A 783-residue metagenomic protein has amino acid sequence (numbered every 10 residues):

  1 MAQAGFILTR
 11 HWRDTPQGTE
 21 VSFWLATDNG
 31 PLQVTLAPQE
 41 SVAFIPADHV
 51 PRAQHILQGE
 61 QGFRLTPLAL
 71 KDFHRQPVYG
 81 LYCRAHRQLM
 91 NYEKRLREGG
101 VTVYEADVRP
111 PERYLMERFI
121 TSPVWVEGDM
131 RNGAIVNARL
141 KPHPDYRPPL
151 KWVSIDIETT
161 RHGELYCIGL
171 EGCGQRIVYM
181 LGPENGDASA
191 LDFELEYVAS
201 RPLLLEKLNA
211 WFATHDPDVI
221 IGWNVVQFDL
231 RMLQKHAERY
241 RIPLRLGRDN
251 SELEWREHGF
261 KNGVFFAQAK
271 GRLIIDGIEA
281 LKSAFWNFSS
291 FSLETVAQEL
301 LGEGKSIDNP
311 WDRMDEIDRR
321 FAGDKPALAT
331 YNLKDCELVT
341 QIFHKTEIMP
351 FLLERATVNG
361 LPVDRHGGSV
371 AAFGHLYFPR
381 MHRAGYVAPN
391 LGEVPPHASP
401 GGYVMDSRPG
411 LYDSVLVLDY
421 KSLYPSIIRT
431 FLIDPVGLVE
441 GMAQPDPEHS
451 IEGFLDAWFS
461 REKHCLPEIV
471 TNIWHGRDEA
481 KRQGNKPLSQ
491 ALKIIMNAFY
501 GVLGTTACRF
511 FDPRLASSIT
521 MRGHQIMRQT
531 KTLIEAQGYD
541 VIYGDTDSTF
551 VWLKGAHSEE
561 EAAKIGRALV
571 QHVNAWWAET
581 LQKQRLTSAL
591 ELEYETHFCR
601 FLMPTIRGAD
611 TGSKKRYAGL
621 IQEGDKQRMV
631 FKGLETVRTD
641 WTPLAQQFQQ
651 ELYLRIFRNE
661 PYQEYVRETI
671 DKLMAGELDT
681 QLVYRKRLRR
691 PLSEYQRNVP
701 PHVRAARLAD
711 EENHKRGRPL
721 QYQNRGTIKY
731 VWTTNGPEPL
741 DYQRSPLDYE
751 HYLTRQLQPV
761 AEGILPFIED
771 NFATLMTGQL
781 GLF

Functional and structural regions predicted by a protein language model:
M1-D216, L333-K334, L338-T357, L361-G401 (+5 more regions): DnaQ-like (DEDDh/DEDDy) 3′-5′ exonuclease domain used for proofreading and 3′-end trimming on nucleic acids
R13-T27, P31-Q33, L150, F343 (+9 more regions): DNA-dependent DNA polymerase catalytic subunits
I155, S189-E194, T214-V219, I278-E279 (+7 more regions): Glycine- and acidic
P183-N185, D308-M314, I495-F510: Flexible hinge/switch segments at interdomain interfaces of large molecular machines
A190-L195, A199, D216, L230 (+1 more regions): Active-site-proximal helix-loop-helix substrate-binding element of RNase H-like nuclease domains
L208-M232: Proline-aspartate-enriched helix->loop->beta-strand connector
N224, E303-K305, D335, K486-T506 (+2 more regions): Core structural elements
